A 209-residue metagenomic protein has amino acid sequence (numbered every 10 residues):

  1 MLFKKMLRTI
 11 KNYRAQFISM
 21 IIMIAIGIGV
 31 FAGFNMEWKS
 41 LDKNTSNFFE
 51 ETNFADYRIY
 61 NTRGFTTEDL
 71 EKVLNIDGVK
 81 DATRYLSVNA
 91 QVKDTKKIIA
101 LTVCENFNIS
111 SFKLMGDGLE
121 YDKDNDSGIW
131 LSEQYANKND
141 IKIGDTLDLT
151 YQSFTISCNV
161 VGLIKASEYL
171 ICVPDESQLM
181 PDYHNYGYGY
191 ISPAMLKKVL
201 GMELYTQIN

Functional and structural regions predicted by a protein language model:
F3-N209: Membrane transport/envelope proteins' first extracytoplasmic loop
